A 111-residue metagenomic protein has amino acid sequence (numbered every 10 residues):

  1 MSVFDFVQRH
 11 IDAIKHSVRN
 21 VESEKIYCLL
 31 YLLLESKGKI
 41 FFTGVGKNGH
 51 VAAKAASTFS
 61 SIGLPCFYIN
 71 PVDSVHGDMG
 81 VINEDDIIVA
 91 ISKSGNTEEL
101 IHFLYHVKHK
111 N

Functional and structural regions predicted by a protein language model:
M1-G38: An N-terminal, well-structured beta->alpha segment
L34, K39-V45, G49-N111: Glycine-rich phosphate-binding loops that contact phosphosugars or nucleotide phosphates
